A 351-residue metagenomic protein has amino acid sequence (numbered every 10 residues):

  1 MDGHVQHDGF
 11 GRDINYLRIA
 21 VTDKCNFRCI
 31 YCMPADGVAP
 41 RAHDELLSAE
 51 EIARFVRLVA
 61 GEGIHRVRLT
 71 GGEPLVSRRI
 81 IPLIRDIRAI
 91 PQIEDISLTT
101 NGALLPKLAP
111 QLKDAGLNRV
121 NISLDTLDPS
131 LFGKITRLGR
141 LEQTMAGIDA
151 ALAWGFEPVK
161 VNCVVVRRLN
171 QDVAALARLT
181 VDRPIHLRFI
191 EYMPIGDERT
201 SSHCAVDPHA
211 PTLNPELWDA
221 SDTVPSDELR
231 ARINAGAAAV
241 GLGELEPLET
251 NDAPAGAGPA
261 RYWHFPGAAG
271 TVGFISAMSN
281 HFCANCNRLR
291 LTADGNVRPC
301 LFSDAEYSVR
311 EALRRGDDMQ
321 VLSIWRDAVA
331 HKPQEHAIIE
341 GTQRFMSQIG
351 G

Functional and structural regions predicted by a protein language model:
M1-R18, R28-I30, G61, A260-T271 (+3 more regions): N-terminal [4Fe-4S]-dependent radical SAM core
F10-A49: Canonical Radical SAM [4Fe-4S] cluster-binding loop centered on the CxxxCxxC motif and its immediate flanking residues
Y16, A20, R68, T99 (+3 more regions): Conserved beta-strand segments that form the floor/walls of ligand-binding pockets within enzyme and binding domains
F27, P129-S130, H281, Y307: Glycine-centered loop/turn positions within well-structured domains that cap or flank conserved ligand/cofactor-binding
L46-L69, S77-I190: Radical SAM/AdoMet-radical enzyme domain recognition
E73: Conserved G/P- and acidic residue-centered "switch" motifs that form tight phosphate/ATP-binding loops in soluble
S130-G133, L138-M145, D149, A153-T271: Radical SAM enzyme [4Fe-4S]-AdoMet core and its adjacent flexible, acidic and glycine-rich loops/tails across
F274, M278-G351: Flexible mid-to-C-terminal extensions adjoining Fe-S/redox cofactors in radical SAM and related proteins
